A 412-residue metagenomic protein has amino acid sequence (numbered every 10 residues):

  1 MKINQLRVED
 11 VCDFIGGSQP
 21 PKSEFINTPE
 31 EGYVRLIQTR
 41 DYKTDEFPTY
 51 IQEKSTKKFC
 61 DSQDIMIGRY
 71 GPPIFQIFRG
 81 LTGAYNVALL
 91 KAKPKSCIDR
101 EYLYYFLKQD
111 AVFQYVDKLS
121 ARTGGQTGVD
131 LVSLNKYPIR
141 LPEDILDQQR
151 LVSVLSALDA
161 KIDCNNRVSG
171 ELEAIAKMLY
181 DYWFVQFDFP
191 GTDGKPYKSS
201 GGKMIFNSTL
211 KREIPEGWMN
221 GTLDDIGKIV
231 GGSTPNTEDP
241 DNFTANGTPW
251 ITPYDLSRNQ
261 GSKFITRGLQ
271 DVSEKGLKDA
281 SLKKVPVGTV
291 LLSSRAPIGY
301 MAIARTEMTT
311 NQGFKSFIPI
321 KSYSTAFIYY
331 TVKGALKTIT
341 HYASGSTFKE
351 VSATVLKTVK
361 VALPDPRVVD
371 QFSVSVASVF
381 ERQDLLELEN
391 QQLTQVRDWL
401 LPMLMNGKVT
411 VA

Functional and structural regions predicted by a protein language model:
M1-Q19, R140-V152, S156-Y182, S200-T234 (+4 more regions): Non-catalytic DNA-recognition/assembly elements of restriction-modification systems
Q5-I26, E31-I65, Y85, M204-L210 (+4 more regions): Sequence-specific dsDNA recognition surfaces
Q38-T39, Y50, S55-D110, T252-Y254 (+3 more regions): A short beta-sheet element
G83-L90, E101, T123-V152, S294 (+2 more regions): A short glycine-rich beta-alpha junction/loop motif
E101-S133, S324-A362, A412: Short, positively charged
G194-S199: Short, solvent-exposed loop/beta-turn-alpha elements that line the ligand-binding surface or hinge of extracytoplasmic
G261, V287, S324-T325, Y329 (+2 more regions): Hydrophobic/basic alpha-helical segments
